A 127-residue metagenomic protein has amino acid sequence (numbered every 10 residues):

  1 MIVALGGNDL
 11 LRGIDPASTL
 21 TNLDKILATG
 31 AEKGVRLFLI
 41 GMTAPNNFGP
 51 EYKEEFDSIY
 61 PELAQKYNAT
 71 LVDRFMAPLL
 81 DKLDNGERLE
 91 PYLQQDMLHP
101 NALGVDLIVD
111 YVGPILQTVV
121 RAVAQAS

Functional and structural regions predicted by a protein language model:
M1-S127: Alpha-helical cap/lid subdomain in secreted, periplasmic, or secretory-pathway luminal O-acyl-processing enzymes
